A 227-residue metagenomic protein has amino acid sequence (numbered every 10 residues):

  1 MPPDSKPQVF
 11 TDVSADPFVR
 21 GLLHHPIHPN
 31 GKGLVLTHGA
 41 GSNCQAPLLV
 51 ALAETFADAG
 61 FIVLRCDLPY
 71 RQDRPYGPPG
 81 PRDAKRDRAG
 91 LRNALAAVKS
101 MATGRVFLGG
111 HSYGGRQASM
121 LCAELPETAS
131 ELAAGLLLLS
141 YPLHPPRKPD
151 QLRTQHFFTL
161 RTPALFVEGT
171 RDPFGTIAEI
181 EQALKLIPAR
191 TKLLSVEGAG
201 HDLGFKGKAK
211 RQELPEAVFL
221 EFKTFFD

Functional and structural regions predicted by a protein language model:
F10-R105, G204-F205, R211: Serine-hydrolase catalytic machinery in alpha/beta-hydrolase-like enzymes
V35-G39, S140, E168: The conserved beta1-alpha1 loop
L49, D150-R153, T162, G175-L184: Short alpha-helix in the alpha/beta-hydrolase fold that links the catalytic acid
L91-T162: Primarily recognizes the serine-hydrolase "nucleophile elbow" in alpha/beta-hydrolase and SGNH/GDSL folds
L160-R161, F166-E168, D172: Short beta-strand/loop motif that positions the catalytic acidic residue of the alpha/beta-hydrolase fold
T170-G175, H201: Acidic catalytic loop of the alpha/beta-hydrolase fold
L186-L203: Catalytic histidine neighborhood in serine/cysteine hydrolases with alpha/beta-hydrolase-type architecture
A199, G207-D227: Catalytic active-site module of serine/aspartate enzymes centered on a nucleophile-bearing elbow/loop
